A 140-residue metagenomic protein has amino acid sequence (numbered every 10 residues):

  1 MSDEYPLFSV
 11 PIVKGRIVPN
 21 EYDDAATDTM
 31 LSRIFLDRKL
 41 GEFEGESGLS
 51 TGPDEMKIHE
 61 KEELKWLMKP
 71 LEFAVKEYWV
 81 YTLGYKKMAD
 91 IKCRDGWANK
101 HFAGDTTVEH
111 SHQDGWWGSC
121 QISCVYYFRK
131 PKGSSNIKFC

Functional and structural regions predicted by a protein language model:
M1-M88, T106, N136: Non-heme Fe(II)/2-oxoglutarate
W66, W79, W97, W116-W117: A residue-identity detector for tryptophan
I91-R94: Short Gly/Ser/Thr- and Asp/Glu-enriched loop/turn motifs at secondary-structure junctions
A98-C140: Catalytic core of non-heme Fe(II) oxygenases with the double-stranded beta-helix
